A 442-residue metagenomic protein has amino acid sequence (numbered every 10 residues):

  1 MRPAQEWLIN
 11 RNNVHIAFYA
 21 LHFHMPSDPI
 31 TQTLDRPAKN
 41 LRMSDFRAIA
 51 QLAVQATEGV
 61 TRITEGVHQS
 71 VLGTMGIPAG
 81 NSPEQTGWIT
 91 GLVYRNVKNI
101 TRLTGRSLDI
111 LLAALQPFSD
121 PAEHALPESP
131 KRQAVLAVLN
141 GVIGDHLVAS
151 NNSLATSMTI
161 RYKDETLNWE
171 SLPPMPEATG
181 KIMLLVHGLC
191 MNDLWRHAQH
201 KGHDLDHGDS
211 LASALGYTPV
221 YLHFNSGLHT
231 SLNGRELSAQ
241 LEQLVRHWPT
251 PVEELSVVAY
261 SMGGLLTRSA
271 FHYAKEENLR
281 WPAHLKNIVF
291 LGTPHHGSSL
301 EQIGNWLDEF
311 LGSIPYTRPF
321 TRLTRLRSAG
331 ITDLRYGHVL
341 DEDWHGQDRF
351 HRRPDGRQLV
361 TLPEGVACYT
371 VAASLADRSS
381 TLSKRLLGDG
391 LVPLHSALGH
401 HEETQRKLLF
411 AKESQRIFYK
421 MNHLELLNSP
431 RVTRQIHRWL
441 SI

Functional and structural regions predicted by a protein language model:
R11-H24: Short, Lys/Arg-enriched N-terminal segments with co-localized hydrophobic residues within the first ~10-30 amino acids
F23-H203, H207-S210, A214-L222, L232 (+2 more regions): Flexible, membrane-associating and regulatory peripheral segments of lipid-active enzymes
S44, R62, G66-Q69, G73 (+6 more regions): Serine-dependent carboxylesterase/thioesterase catalytic core of lipase-like alpha/beta-hydrolase/SGNH enzymes
L126-K131, L136, N140, H272-I442: Helical cap/lid subdomain of alpha/beta-hydrolase-fold lipid enzymes that gates access to the catalytic pocket
K163-L172, Q240-V245, E342-V360: A Trp-anchored, charged/polar loop motif used as the substrate-binding/catalytic surface of acyl/ester-handling
T179-K181, Y217, P251-E254, V366: Short coil/turn segments at beta-strand junctions that form active-site/ligand-binding loops
